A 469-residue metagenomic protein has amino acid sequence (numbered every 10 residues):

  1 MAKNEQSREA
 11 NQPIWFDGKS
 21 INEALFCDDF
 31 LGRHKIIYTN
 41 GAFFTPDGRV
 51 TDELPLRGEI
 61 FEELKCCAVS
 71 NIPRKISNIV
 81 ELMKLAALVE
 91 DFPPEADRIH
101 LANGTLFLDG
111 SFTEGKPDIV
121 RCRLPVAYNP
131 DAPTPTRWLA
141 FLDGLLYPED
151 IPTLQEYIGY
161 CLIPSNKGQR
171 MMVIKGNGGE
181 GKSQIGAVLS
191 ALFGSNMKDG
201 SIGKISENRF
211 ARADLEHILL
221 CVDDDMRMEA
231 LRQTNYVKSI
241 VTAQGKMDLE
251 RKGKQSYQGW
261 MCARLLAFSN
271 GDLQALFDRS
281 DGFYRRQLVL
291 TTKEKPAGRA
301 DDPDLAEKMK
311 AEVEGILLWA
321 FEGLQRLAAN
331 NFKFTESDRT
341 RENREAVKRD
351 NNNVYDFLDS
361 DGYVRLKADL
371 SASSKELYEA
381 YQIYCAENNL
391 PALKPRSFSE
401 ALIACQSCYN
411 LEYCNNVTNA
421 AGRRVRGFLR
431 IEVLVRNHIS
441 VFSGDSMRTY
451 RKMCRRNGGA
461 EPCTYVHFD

Functional and structural regions predicted by a protein language model:
M1-H34, F44, R49-D52, Y128-G144 (+4 more regions): Replication-associated primase and helicase/ATPase modules
A2-Y128, L393: Intein modules and their embedded homing endonuclease domains
L31-L56, I99-H100, T105-L219, L288-L290 (+5 more regions): P-loop NTPase catalytic core of nucleic-acid-dependent motor ATPases
E59, E63, I185-V188, I218 (+3 more regions): Alpha-helical scaffold elements adjacent to nucleotide-binding pockets in ATP/GTP-utilizing enzyme cores
S77, F193-S195, G200-R209, L231-T234 (+5 more regions): Positively charged interface segments
A211-Y257: Conserved nucleotide-sensing/catalytic segment adjacent to the nucleotide-binding pocket in NTP-handling enzymes
L219-V222, L265, S269: Conserved two-lobed SF2 helicase motor
K310-N353: Phosphate-handling catalytic cores of nucleic-acid transaction enzymes
